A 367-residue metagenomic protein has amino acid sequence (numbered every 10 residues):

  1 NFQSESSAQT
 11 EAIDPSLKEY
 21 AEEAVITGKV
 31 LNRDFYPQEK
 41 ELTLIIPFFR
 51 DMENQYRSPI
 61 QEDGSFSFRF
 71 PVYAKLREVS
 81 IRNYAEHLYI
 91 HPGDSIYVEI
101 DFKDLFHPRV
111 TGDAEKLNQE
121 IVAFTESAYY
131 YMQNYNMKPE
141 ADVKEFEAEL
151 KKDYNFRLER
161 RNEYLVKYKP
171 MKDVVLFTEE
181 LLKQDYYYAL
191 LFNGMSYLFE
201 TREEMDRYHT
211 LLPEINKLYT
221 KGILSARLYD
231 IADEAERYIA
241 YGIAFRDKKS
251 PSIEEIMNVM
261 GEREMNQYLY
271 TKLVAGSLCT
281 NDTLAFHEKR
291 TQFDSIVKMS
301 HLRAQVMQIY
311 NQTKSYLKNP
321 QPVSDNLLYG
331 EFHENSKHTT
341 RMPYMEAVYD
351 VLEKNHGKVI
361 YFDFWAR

Functional and structural regions predicted by a protein language model:
F2-F177: A non-transmembrane, solvent-exposed segment enriched in polar/low-complexity residues
G64-F68, F293, F364: Aromatic-residue hotspot detector
F102-V351, G357: Oxidative protein folding and maturation machinery
H356, Y361-R367: Conserved redox-active cysteine motifs that mediate thiol-disulfide chemistry, especially di-cysteine Cys-X(1-2)-Cys
